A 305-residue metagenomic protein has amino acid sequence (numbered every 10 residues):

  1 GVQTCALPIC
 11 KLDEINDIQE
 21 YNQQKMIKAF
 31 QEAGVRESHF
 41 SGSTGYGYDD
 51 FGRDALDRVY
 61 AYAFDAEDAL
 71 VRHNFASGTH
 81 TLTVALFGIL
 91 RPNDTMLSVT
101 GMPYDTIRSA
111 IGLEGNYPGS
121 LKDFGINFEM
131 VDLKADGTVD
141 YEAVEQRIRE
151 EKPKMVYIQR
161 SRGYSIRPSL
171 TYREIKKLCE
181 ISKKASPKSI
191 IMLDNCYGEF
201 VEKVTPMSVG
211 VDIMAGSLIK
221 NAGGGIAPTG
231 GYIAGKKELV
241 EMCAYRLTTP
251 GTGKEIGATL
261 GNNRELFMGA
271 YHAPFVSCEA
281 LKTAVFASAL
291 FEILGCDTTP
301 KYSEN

Functional and structural regions predicted by a protein language model:
G1-A33: N-terminal glycine-rich, Lys/His-bearing helix-loop that initiates the first secondary-structure elements of many
C5, P300-N305: Active-site loops and adjacent core secondary-structure elements that bind or stabilize anionic groups
A6, M26-E32, R36-H39, G47-Y48 (+5 more regions): Conserved PLP-enzyme active-site core in the AAT-like
F40-L70: Active-site-flanking structural segment that lines cofactor/substrate pockets
E67, F124-N127, N305: Generic structural motif recognizing short loop/turn segments at the entrances and edges of beta-strands
R72-N74: Early transmembrane hairpin of solute transport permeases
